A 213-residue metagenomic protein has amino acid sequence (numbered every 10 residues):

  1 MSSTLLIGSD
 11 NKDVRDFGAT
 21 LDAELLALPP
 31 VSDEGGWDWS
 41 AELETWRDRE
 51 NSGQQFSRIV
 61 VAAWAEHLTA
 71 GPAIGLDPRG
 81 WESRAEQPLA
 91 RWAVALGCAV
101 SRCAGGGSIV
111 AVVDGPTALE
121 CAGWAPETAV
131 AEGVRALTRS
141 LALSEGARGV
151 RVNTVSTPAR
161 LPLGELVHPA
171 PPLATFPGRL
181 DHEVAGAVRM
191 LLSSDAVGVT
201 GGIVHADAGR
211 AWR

Functional and structural regions predicted by a protein language model:
M1-P29: Canonical Rossmann dinucleotide-binding motif of NAD(H)/NADP(H)-dependent dehydrogenases/reductases, specifically
G8, A65, T69-A147, S156-P162: Catalytic loop of short-chain dehydrogenase/reductase
N11-F17, E34-G36, P162-E165: Short, charged/polar "capping" segments at the starts of alpha-helices and the immediately preceding loops
V14-L21, A129-G133, L137-T138, V167-P172: Short, aromatic/basic amphipathic alpha-helical patches
G18-L21, E145, L191: Aromatic pocket-lining residues of Rossmann-like dinucleotide-binding sites
D22, P29, W37, A41-P72 (+3 more regions): A glycine-rich helix->loop->beta "capping" turn within Rossmann-like NAD(P)(H)-dependent oxidoreductase domains
V60, V110, L137, V152-V155 (+2 more regions): Hydrophobic structural elements of the Rossmann-like NAD(P)H-binding subdomain that define the short-chain
A90-V94, T154-L161, V167-A211: C-terminal helical subdomain
